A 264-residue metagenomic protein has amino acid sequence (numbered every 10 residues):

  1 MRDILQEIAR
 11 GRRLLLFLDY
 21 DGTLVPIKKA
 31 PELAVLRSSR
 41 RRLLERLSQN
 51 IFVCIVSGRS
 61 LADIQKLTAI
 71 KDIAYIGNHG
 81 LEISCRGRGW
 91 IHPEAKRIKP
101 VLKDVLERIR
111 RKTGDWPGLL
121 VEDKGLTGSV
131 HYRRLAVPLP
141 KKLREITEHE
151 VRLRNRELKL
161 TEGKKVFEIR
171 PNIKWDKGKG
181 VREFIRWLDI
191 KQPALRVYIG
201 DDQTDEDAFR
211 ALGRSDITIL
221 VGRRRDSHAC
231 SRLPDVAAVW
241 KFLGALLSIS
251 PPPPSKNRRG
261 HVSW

Functional and structural regions predicted by a protein language model:
M1-Y20, L24, K28, E32 (+4 more regions): Non-catalytic pre-domain segments flanking phosphatase-related domains
G11, G178-W264: Mg2+-dependent phosphoryl-transfer enzymes with acidic/Ser/Thr/Gly-rich catalytic loops
G22, Y75, V130, V181 (+1 more regions): Residue-level signal for inorganic ion chemistry
A34-K124: Active-site phosphate-binding/coordination module
S60-I76, P138-K159: Substrate-recognition/cap helix-loop segment adjacent to the acidic, metal-dependent catalytic center of Asp-based
N78, C85-K103, T161-P193: Substrate-recognition "cap/lid" segment bordering the active-site pocket of phosphatases
L119-R134, L158-R170: Charged, glycine-interspersed solvent-exposed loop segments at helix/strand-loop junctions that cap or gate access
